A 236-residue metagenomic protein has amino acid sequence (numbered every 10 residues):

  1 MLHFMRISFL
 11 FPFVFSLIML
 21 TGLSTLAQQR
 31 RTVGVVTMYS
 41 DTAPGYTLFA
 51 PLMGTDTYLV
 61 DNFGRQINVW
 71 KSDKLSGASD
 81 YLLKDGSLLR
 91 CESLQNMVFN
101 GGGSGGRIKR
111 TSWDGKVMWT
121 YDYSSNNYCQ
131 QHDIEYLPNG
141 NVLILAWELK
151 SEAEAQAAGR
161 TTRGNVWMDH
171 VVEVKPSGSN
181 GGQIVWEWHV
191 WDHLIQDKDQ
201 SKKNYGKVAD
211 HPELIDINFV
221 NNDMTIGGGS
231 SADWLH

Functional and structural regions predicted by a protein language model:
M1, T25-L26: Coiled-coil-like amphipathic alpha-helices with heptad-repeat character
M1-F13: Bacterial N-terminal signal peptides that target proteins for export
M5, S16, Q29-R30: Short, intrinsically disordered low-complexity segments
F11-G22: Bacterial N-terminal signal peptides
L26-H236: Histidine-/acidic-rich catalytic cores in large beta-rich domains
